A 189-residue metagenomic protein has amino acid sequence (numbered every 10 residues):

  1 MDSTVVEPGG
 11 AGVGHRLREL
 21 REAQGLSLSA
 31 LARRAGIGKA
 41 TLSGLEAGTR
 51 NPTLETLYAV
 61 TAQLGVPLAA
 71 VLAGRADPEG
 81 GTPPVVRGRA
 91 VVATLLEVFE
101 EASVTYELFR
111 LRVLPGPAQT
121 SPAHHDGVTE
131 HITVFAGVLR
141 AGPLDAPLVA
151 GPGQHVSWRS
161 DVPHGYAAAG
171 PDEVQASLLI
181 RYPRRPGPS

Functional and structural regions predicted by a protein language model:
H15-R33: Short basic helix-loop element that most often maps to the first helix and adjoining turn of HTH DNA-binding modules
I37-R50: Recognition helix of helix-turn-helix/homeodomain-like DNA-binding domains that insert into the DNA major groove
L54-T105: A short, N-terminal "cap"/entry segment at the start of jelly-roll beta-barrel domains of the cupin/DSBH fold
P84-P122, T129, L178-P183: A short glycine-rich, His/Asp/Glu-containing loop-to-beta-strand
S121, A141-G142, H164-G170: Short beta-strand His + acidic residue motifs that chelate non-heme Fe in jelly-roll/DSBH and cupin folds
G127-P143: Glycine- and acidic-residue-biased ligand/ion/polar-headgroup-sensing regions
L144-D161: Short acidic-glycine-tyrosine-enriched beta hairpin
